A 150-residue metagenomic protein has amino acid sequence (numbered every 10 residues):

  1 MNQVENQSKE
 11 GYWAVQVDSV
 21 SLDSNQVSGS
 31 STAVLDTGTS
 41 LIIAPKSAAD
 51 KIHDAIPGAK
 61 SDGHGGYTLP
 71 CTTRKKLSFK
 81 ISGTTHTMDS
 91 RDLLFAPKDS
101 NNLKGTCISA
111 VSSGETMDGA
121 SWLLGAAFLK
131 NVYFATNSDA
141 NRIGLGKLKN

Functional and structural regions predicted by a protein language model:
M1-N150: Active-site or ligand-binding cleft "flap/edge" segments
